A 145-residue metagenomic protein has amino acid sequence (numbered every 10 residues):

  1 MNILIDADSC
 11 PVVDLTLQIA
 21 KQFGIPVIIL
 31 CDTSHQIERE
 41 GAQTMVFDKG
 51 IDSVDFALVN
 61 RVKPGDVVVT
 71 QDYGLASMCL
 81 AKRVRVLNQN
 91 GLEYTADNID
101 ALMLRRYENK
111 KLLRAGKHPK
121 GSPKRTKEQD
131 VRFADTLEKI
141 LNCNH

Functional and structural regions predicted by a protein language model:
N2-H145: Nuclease catalytic cores that cleave nucleic-acid phosphodiester bonds, predominantly acidic two-metal-ion
